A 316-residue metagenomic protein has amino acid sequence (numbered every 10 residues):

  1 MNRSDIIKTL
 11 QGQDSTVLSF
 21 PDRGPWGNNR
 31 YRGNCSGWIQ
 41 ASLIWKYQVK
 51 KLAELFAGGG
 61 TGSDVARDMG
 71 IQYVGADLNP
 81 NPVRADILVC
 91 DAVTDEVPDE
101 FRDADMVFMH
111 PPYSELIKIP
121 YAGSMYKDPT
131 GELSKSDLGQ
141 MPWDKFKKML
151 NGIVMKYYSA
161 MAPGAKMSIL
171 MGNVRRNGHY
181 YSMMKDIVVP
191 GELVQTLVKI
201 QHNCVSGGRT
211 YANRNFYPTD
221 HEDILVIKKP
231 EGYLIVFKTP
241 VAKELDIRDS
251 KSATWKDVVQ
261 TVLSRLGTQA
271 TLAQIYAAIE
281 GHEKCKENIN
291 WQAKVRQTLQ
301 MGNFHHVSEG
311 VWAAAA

Functional and structural regions predicted by a protein language model:
M1-M301, E309, A313-A316: Class I S-adenosyl-L-methionine-dependent methyltransferase catalytic core
H306: Short beta-strand "wing" residues that participate in macromolecule-binding interfaces
